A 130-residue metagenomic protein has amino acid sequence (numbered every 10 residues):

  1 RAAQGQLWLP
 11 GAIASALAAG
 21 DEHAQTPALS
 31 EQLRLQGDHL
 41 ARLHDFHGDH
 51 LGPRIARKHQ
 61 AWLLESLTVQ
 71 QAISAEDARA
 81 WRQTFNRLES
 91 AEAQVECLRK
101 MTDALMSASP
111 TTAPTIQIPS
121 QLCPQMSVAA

Functional and structural regions predicted by a protein language model:
R1-A130: Alpha/beta catalytic cores of nucleotide-metabolism and tRNA/nucleoside-modifying enzymes
